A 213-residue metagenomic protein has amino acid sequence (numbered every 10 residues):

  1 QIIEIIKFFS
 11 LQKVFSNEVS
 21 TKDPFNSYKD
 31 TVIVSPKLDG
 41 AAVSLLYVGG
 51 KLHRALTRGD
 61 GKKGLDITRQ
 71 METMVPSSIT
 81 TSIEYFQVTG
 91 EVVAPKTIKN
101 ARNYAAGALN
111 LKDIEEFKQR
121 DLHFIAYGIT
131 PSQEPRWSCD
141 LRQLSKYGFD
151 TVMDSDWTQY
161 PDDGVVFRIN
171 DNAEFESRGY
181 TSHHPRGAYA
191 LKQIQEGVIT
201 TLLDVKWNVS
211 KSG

Functional and structural regions predicted by a protein language model:
Q1-S212: RNA/tRNA-interacting regions in translation and RNA-turnover enzymes
